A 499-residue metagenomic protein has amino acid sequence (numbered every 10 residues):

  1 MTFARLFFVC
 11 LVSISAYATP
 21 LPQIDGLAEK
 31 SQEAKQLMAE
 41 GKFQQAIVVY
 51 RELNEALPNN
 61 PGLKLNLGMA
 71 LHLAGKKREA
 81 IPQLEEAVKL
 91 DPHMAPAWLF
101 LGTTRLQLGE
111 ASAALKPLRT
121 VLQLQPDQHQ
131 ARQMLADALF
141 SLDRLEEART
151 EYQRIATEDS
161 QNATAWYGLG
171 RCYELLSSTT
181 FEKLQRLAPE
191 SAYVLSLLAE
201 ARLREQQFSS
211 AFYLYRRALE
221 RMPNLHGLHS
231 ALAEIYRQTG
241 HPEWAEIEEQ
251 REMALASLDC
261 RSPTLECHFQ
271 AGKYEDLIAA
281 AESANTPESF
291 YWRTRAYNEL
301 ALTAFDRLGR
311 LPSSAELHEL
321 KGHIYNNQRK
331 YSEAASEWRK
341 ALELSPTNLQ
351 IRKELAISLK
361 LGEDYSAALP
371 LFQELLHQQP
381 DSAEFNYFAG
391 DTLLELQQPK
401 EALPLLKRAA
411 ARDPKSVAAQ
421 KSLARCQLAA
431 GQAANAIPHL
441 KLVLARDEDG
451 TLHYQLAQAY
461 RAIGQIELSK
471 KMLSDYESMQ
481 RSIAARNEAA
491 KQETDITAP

Functional and structural regions predicted by a protein language model:
L27, P61-G62, A95-P96, H129-Q130 (+11 more regions): Helix-start (N-cap) detector for alpha-helical repeat units in TPR-like alpha-solenoids, especially tetratricopeptide
A39-E40, L73-A74, Q107-L108, S141-L142 (+13 more regions): Register position in tetratricopeptide repeats
A56, L90, L124, E158 (+10 more regions): Structural marker of alpha-solenoid helical repeat scaffolds
A156-T157, Y167-L175, L187, H226 (+5 more regions): TPR/TPR-like (Sel1-like) alpha-helical repeat modules
